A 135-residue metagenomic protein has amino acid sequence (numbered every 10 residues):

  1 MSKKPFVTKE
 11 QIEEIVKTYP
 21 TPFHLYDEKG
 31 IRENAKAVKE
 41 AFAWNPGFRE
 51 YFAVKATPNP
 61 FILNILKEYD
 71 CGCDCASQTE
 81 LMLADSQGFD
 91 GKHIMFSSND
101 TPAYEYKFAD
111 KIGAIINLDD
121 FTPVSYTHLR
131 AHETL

Functional and structural regions predicted by a protein language model:
M1-E10, E14-K17, T21, Y26: N-terminal hydrophobic targeting/anchoring segments and the immediately downstream early-domain regions of hydrolases
T18, A43-G47, R130: A generic structural signal for short, non-catalytic loop/turn and secondary-structure boundary residues
G30-I112: N-terminal active-site wall of soluble small-molecule enzyme domains
G113-N117: Conserved strand-turn element in the central/C-terminal portion of the radical SAM core barrel that lines
D120: Phosphate/diphosphate-binding loops
V124-Y126: Active-site-adjacent beta->alpha loops and helix N-cap segments on the catalytic face of soluble alpha/beta enzymes
H128-L135: Single conserved hydrophobic/aromatic residue that forms the stacking wall/gate of nucleotide- or nucleobase-binding
